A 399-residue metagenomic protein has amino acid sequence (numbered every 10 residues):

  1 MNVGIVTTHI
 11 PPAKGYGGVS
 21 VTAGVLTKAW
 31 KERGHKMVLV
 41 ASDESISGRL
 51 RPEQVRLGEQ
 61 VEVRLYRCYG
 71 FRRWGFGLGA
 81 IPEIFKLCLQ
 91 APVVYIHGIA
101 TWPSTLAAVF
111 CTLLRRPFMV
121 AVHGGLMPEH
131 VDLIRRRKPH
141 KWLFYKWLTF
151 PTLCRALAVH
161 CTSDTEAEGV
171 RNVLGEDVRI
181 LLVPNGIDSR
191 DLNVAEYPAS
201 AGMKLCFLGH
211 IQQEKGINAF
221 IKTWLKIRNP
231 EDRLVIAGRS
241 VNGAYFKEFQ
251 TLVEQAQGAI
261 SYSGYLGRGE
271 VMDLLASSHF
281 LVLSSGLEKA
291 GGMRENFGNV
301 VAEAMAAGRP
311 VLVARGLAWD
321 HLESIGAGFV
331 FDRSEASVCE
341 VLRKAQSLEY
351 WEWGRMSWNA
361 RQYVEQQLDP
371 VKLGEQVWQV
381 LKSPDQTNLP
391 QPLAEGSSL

Functional and structural regions predicted by a protein language model:
S45-I46, I187, L208, R233-E248 (+1 more regions): Glycosyltransferase donor-sugar binding loop
F85, V109, L113, L126 (+1 more regions): Membrane-proximal helix-turn-helix segments that form the acceptor-binding/catalytic region of lipid-linked
P92, L157, A276-N296, R309: Acidic donor-binding loop of glycosyltransferase active sites
H160, E196-K215, I221-K226, V235-I236: Conserved donor-binding/catalytic core segment of Leloir-type glycosyltransferases
T165, G186: Carbohydrate-associated surface elements
F246-M272: Nucleotide-activated donor-binding/catalytic signature segment of Leloir-type glycosyltransferases, i.e., the conserved
V301-A314: Short hydrophobic beta-strand element within catalytic cores of glycosyltransferases and related nucleotide-activated
I325-A336, K344-Y350: Conserved acidic donor-binding segment of nucleotide-sugar-dependent glycosyltransferases
